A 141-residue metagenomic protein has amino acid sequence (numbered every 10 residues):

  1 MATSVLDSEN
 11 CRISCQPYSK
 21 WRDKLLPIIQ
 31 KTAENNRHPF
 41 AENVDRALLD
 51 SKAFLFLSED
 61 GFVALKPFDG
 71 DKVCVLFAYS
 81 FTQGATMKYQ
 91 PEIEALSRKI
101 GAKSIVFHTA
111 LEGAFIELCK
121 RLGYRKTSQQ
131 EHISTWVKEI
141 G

Functional and structural regions predicted by a protein language model:
M1-P39: Short amphipathic alpha-helix that is part of the acyltransferase structural core
A33-F54: Active-site rim helix/loop that mediates acceptor-substrate recognition in acyltransferases
D50-A85: Conserved donor-binding loop and adjoining core beta-sheet/short helix segment in diverse acyl/aminoacyl transferases
A53, R121-K126: Short glycine-aromatic motifs
L57-G61, G101-A102, H132: Short glycine/proline-enriched coil/turn segments at helix->beta-strand junctions
V63-L65, I105, W136: Hydrophobic beta-strand residues in large extracellular and virion-surface proteins
D71-L122: Acyl-donor binding region in acyl/amide transferases
R125-V137: Conserved catalytic-core motifs of GNAT/GCN5-like acyltransferases
